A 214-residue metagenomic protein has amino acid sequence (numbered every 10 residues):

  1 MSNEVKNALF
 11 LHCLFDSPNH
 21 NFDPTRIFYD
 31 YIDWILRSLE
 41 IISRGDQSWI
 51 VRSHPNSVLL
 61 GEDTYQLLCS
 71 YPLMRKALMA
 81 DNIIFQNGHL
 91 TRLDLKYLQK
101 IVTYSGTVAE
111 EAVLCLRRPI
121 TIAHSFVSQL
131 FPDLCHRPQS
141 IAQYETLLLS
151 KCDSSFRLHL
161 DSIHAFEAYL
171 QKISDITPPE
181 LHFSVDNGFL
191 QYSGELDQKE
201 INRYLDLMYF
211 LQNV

Functional and structural regions predicted by a protein language model:
M1, V5, I141-V214: C-terminal amphipathic helix plus adjacent low-complexity, charged tail appended to glycosyltransferase catalytic
M1-L73: Conserved catalytic-core segment of nucleotide-activated headgroup transferases in glycan assembly
F15-P18, I50-R52, I122-L130, S140 (+1 more regions): Short acidic (Asp/Glu) and glycine-rich catalytic loops that position anionic groups and cofactors
D30-D33, R37, L93-Y97, Y104-T107 (+2 more regions): Generic recognition of stable, solvent-exposed alpha-helical segments in well-folded globular domains
R44-D46, A77-A80, L114: Short, well-ordered coil/turn elements that cap or connect secondary structure elements
L68-N87: Nucleotide-activated donor-binding/catalytic signature segment of Leloir-type glycosyltransferases, i.e., the conserved
N82-Q86, D133-L147: Short acidic-hydrophobic, aromatic-tinged amphipathic segments that line or gate anion-handling sites
N87-L134: A donor-sugar binding/catalytic signature common to diverse glycosyltransferases and related nucleotide-sugar
